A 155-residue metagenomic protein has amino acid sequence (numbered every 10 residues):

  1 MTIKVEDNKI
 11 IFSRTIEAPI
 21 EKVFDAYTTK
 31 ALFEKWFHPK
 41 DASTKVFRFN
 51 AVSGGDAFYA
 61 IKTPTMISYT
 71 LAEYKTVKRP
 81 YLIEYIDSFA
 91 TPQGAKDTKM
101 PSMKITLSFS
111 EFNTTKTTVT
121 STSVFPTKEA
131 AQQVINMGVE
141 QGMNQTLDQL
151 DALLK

Functional and structural regions predicted by a protein language model:
M1-T44: Hydrophobic ligand-binding cavity/cleft-lining segments
D7-S13, I20, T44, D56 (+4 more regions): Intrinsic-disorder/low-complexity, polar/charged segments enriched in Ser/Thr/Lys/Arg/Asp/Glu/Gln
T15-P19, K62, V134-G138: Alpha-helical scaffold segments that form or flank carboxylate-/histidine-based iron centers
V23-F24, F33, A57, Y74 (+4 more regions): Hydrophobic pocket/interface hotspot
E34, P39, F47-N50, F58 (+1 more regions): Hydrophobic-ligand binding "helix-grip"
G94-Q141: Beta-strand/loop substructures that line and gate deep hydrophobic ligand-binding cavities in soluble
A152-K155: Generic C-terminal helix-cap and adjacent flexible tail
